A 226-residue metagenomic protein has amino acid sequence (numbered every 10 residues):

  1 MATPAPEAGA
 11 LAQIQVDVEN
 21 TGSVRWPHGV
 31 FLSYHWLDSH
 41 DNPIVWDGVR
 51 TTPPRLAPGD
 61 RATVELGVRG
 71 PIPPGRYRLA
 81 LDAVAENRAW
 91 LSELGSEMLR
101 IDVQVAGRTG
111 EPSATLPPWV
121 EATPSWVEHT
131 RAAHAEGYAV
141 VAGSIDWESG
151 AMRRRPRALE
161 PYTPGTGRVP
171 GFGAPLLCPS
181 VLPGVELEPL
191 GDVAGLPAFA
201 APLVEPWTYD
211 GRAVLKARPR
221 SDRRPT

Functional and structural regions predicted by a protein language model:
T21-P43, D82-V84: Short acidic, flexible loop segments centered on an aromatic residue
L37-T52, G95: Short beta-strand and strand-turn-strand segments in soluble, beta-rich domains
T52-A62: Short proline/glycine- and polar residue-rich coil/turn motifs
R69-G75: Short, surface-exposed loop/turn segments at beta-strand-coil junctions that are enriched for proline with nearby
R88-M98: Beta-sandwich strand segments
E111-E121: Short beta-strand-to-loop acidic/aromatic patch adjacent to the donor-nucleotide binding site
V120-R154: Conserved donor NDP-sugar-binding/catalytic core segment of glycosyltransferases
L159-P179, P189-G191, A198-A201, E205-K216 (+1 more regions): A recurrent flexible, glycine/aromatic-enriched loop bordering the glycosyltransferase active site that acts as
